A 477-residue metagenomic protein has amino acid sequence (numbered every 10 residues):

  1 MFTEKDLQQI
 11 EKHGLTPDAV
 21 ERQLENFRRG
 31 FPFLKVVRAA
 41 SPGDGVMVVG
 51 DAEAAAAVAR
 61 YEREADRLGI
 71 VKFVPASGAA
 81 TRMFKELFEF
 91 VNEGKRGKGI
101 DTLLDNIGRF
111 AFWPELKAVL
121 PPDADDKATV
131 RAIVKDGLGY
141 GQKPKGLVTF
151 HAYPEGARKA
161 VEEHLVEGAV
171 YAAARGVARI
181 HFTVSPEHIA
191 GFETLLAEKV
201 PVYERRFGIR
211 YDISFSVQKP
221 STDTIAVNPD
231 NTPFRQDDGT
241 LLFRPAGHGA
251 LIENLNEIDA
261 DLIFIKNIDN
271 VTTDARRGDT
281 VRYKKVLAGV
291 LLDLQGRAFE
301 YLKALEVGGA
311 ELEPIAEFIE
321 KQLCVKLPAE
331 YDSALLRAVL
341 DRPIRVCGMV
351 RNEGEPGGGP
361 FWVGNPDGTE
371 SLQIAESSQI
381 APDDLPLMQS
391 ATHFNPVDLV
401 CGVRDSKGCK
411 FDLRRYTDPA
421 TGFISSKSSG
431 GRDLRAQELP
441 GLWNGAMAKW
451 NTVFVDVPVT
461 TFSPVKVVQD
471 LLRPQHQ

Functional and structural regions predicted by a protein language model:
M1-P42: N-terminal regions that are enriched for targeting/export leaders and immediately downstream pro/stem segments
I10, V36-M83, F88-E353, W362-I374 (+4 more regions): Domain-scale recognition of functional cores that engage charged ligands
E25-F33, V134-Y140, K219-T222, K407-R414: Short low-complexity stretches enriched in small and charged residues
E320-R345, G354-V363, T369-A375, D384-Q477: Primarily single-stranded nucleic-acid-binding OB-fold modules
